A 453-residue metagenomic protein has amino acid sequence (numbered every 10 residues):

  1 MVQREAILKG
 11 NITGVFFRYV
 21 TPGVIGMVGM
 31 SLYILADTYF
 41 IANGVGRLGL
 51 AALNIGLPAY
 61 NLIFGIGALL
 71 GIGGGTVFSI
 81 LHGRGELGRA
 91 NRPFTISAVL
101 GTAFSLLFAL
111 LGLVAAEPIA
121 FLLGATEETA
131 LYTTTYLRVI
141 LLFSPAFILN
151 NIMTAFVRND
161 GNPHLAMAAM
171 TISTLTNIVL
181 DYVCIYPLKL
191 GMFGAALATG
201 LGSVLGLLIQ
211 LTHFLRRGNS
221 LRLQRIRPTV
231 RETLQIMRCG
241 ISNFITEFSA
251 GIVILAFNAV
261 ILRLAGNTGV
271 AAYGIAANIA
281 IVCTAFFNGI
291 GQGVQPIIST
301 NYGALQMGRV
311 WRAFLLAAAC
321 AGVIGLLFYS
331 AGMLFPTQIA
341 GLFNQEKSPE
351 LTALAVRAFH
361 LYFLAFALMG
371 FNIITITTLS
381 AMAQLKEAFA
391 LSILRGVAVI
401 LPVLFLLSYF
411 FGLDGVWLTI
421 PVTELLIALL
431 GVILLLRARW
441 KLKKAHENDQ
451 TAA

Functional and structural regions predicted by a protein language model:
M1-G23, F78-P145, P187-I241, I298-A365 (+1 more regions): Short alpha-helical transmembrane segments in multi-pass integral membrane proteins
I7-V45, P58-G73, V77, T102-A109 (+4 more regions): N-terminal transmembrane alpha-helices
R18-D37, V139, N150, S173 (+4 more regions): Transmembrane helical elements of multi-pass membrane transporters/channels
L32-A51, A120-E127, V183-L190, G251-N278 (+4 more regions): Helix-terminus/linker motif at the lipid-water interface of multi-pass membrane proteins
R47-P58, T133, L137, A196 (+2 more regions): Small-residue hotspots at the loop-to-helix junctions and early N-terminal turns of transmembrane alpha-helices
L50-L110, F147-A166, A272-P336, M369-A388: Small-residue-rich hydrophobic transmembrane alpha-helices
L62-G65, N177-D181, L207-L211, I281-A285 (+3 more regions): Hydrophobic transmembrane alpha-helices of multi-pass small-molecule transporters
V139-R158, A166-T174, A195-Q210, N288-G291 (+3 more regions): Short runs within selected transmembrane alpha-helices of multi-pass transporters and secretion channels
